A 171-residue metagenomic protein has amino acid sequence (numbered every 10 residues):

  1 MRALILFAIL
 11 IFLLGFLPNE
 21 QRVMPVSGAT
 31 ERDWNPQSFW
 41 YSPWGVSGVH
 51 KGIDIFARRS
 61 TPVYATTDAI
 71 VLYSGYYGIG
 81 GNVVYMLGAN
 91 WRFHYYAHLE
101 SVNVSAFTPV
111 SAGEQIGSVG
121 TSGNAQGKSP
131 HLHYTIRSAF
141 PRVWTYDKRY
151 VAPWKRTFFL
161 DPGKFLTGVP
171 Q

Functional and structural regions predicted by a protein language model:
M1-N82, A112, T121, R156-Q171: Surface-exposed, glycine-biased beta-strand/turn segments
I53, T61, H94, V102 (+1 more regions): Glycine-centered loop/turn positions within well-structured domains that cap or flank conserved ligand/cofactor-binding
F56, L87-A89, R137: A generic structural motif
R58, V102, V151: Generic anion/oxyanion-binding catalytic loop in active/binding sites
R58-S60, W91, L99, E114: A generic structural motif
A65-N103, S129-H131: Zn2+-dependent peptidoglycan hydrolase active-site motif and core
P109-Q171: Conserved, short, structured surface segments that act as functional micro-motifs
